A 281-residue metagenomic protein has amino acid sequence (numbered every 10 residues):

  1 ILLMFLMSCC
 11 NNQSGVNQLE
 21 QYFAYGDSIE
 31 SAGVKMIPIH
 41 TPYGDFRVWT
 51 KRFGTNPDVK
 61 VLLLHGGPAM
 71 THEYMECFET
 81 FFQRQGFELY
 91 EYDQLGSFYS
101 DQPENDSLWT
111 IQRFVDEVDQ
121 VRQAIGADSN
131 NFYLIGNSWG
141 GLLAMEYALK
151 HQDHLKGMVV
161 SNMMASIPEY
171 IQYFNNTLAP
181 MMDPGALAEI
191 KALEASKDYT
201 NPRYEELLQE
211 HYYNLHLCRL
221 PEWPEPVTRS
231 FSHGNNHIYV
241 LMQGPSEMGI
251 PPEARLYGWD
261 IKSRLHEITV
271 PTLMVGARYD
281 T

Functional and structural regions predicted by a protein language model:
Y22-R47, R52: N-terminal cap/lid segment of alpha/beta-hydrolase-fold proteins
P42-Q102, S107: Conserved HGGG/HGGXW glycine-rich cap/lid loop of the alpha/beta-hydrolase fold
Q94-I135, W139: Active-site loop/oxyanion-hole signature of alpha/beta-hydrolase fold enzymes
D128-F174: Conserved hydrolase catalytic core segment
M158-Y199: Flexible "cap/lid" loop of the alpha/beta hydrolase fold
M181, A188-S263, V270: Alpha/beta-hydrolase
I268, M274-G276: Short beta-strand/loop motif that positions the catalytic acidic residue of the alpha/beta-hydrolase fold
R278-T281: Acidic catalytic loop of the alpha/beta-hydrolase fold
